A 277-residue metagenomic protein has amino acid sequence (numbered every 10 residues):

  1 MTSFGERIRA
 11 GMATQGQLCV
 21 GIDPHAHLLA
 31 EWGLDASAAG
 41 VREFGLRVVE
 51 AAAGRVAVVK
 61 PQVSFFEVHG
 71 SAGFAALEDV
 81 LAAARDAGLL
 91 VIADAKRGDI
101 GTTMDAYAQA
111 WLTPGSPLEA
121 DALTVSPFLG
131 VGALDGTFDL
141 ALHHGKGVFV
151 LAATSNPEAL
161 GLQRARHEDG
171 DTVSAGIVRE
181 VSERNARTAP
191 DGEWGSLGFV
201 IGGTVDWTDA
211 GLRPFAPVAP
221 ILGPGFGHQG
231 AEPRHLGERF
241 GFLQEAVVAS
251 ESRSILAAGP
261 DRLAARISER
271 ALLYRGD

Functional and structural regions predicted by a protein language model:
M1-D79, A83-I92, S268-D277: Conserved N-terminal beta1-alpha1 strand-loop-helix module at the mouth
M12-A13, V49-R55, L81-D86, F138-H144 (+2 more regions): Acidic (Asp/Glu)-rich catalytic clusters
T14-L18, G54-A57, A87-L89, E119-D121 (+4 more regions): Short, well-ordered coil/turn segments that N-cap beta-strands
V20, V59, D94, L123 (+2 more regions): Conserved, mostly hydrophobic/aromatic
A26, A95, D99-G198: Conserved anion-binding
V68-A83, I100-D105, L129-L142, T204-L212 (+1 more regions): Active-site-adjacent beta->alpha loops and helix N-cap segments on the catalytic face of soluble alpha/beta enzymes
F199, G203-S250, S254: A C-terminal functional module that forms or caps the active site or interfaces directly with catalytic machinery
L236-A246, I255-D277: C-terminal helical cap(s) of enzyme catalytic domains, especially alpha/beta-barrels
